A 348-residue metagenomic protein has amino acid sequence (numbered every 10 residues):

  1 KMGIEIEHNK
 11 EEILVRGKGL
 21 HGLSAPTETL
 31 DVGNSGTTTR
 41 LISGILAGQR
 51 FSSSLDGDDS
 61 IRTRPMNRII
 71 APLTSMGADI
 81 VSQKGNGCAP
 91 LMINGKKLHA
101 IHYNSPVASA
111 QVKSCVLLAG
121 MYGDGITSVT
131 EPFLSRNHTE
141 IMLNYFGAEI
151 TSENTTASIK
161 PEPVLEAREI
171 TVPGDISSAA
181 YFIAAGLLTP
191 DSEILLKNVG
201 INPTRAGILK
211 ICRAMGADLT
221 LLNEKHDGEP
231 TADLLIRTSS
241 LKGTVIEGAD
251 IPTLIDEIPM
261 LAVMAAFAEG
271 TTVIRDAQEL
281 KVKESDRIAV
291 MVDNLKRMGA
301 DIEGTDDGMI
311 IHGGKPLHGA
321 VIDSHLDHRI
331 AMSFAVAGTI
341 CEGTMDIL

Functional and structural regions predicted by a protein language model:
K1-L348: Structural preference for solvent-exposed beta-strand-turn elements and adjacent flexible terminal/loop segments within
